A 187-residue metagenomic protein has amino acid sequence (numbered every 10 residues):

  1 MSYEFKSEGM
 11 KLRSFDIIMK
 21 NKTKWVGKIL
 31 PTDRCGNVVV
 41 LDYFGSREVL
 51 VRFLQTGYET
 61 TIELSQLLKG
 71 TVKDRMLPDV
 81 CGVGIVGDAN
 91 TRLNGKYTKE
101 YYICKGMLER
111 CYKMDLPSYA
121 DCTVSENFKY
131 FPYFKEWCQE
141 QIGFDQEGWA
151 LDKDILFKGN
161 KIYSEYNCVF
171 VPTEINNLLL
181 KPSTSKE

Functional and structural regions predicted by a protein language model:
M1-T61, L77-Y97, Y101, V124: Short helix-coil boundary/hinge micro-motifs
V51, N90-E100, K105-Y112, S118-E187: Short, cationic Gly/His-enriched loop motifs
T61-M76: Major-groove recognition helix of helix-turn-helix-like DNA-binding domains
